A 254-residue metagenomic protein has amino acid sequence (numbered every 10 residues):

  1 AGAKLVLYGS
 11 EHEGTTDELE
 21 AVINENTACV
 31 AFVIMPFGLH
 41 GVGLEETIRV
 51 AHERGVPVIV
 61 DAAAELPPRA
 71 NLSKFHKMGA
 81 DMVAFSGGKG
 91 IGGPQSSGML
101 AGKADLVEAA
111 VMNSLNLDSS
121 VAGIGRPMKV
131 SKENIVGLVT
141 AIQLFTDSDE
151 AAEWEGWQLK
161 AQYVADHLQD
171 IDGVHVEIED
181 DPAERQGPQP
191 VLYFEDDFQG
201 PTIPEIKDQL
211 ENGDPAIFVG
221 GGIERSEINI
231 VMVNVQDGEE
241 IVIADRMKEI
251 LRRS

Functional and structural regions predicted by a protein language model:
A1-D147, A165, Q169: Conserved PLP-enzyme active-site core in the AAT-like
E11, P36-L39, G102, R126 (+6 more regions): Catalytic cores of large soluble enzymes that bind and process phosphate-bearing ligands
L144-D180: Conserved PLP-dependent catalytic core of the aminotransferase class-I/II
H167-E249: Conserved C-terminal alpha-helix-loop-beta "cap" of PLP-dependent enzymes that closes/shapes the active-site mouth
R252-S254: Long beta-sheet-rich domains in secretory-pathway and surface-associated proteins
